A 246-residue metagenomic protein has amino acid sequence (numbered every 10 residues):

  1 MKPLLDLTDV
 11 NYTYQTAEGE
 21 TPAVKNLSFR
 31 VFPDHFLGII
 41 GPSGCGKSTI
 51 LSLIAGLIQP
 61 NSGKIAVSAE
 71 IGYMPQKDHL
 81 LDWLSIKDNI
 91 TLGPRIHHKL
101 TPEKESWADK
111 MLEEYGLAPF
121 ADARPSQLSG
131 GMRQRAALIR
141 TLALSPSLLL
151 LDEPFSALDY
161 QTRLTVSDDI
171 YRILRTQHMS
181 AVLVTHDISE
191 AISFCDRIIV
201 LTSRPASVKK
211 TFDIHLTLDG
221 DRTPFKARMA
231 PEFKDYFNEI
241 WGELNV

Functional and structural regions predicted by a protein language model:
I40-P42: The feature captures the beta-strand-to-loop junction immediately N-terminal to the Walker
A55: Helix-to-loop junction immediately C-terminal to a conserved catalytic motif
L84-T91: Short coil-to-helix segment of the ABC ATPase nucleotide-binding domain corresponding to the Q-loop/switch region
P102-F120, R172: Conserved ABC ATPase "signature" region
R124-L128, M132: Conserved ABC ATPase signature
A143-S147: A short, proline-enriched helix->beta-strand linker immediately N-terminal to the Walker B motif in ABC-type P-loop
